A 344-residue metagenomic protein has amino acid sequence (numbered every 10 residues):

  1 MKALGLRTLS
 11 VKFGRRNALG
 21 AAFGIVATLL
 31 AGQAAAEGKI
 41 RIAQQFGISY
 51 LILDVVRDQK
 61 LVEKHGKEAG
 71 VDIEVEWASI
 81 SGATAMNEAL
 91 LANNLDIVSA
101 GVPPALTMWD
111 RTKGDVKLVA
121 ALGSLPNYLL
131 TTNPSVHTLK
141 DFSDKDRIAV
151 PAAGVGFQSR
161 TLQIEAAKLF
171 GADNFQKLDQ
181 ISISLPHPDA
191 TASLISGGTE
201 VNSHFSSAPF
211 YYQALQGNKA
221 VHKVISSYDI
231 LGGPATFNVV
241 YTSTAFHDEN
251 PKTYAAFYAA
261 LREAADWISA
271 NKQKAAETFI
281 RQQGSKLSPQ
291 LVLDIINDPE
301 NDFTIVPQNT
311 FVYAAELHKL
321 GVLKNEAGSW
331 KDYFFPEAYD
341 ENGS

Functional and structural regions predicted by a protein language model:
M1, G14-G20: N-terminal export leaders
A31-Q33: N-terminal signal peptide c-region/cleavage motif recognized by signal peptidases
G38-S184, N202-A208, G233-P234: Short, glycine-/small- and polar/acidic-enriched structural segments that line small-molecule recognition paths
V55, T84, E88, A92 (+12 more regions): Solvent-exposed, polar/charged alpha-helical surfaces in well-ordered, non-transmembrane soluble domains, broadly
E63-V71, Y228-G232, P299-P307: Short, solvent-exposed loop/beta-turn-alpha elements that line the ligand-binding surface or hinge of extracytoplasmic
I183, P188-R281: Pocket-lining segment of extracytoplasmic ligand-binding domains
D248-K324: Secondary-structure end/capping motifs
L317-S344: Conserved C-terminal helix/tail region of periplasmic/extracytoplasmic solute-binding proteins
